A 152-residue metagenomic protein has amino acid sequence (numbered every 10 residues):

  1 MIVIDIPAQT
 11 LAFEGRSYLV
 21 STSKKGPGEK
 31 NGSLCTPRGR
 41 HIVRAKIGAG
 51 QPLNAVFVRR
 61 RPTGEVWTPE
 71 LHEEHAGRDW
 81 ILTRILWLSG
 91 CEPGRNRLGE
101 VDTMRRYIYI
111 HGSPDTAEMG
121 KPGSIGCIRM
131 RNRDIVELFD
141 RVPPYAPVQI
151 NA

Functional and structural regions predicted by a protein language model:
M1, S21-S33, E65-H72: N-terminal post-signal-peptidase region of extra-cytosolic proteins
V3-A12, P144: A short, compositionally biased
I6-A8, G15, R38, I81-T83 (+1 more regions): Extracytoplasmic
P7-Q9, S23-K25, K46-G48, S89-C91 (+1 more regions): Solvent-exposed coil/turn segments that connect beta secondary-structure elements in extracytoplasmic/periplasmic
A12, G28-E29, Q51-N54: Short, solvent-exposed loop/turn elements at domain surfaces
G15-S23, H41-A45: Short, surface-exposed loop motifs enriched in S/T, G, D/E and P with embedded aromatic residues
G28-I47: Short, surface-exposed secondary-structure junctions/capping segments
L53-A152: Exported/periplasmic cell-wall-interacting domains
